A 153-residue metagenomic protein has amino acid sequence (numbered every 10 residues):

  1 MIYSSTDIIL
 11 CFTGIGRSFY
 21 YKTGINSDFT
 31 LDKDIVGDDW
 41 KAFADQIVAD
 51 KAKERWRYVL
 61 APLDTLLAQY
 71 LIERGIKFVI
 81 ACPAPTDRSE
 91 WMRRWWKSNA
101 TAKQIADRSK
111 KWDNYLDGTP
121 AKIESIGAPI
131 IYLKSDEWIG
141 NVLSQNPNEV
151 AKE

Functional and structural regions predicted by a protein language model:
M1-G24: Glycine-rich phosphate-binding P-loop
T6, K41-K53, Q69, E73 (+5 more regions): Polar/charged alpha-helical tracts
L10-T13, K33-V36, A61-D64, P83 (+1 more regions): Structural motif
G16-Y21, A68-Q69, R88-E90, I139-N141: Short catalytic/ligand-binding loop motif for oxyanion handling, primarily in non-cytosolic enzymes, centered on
G24-V79: Conserved nucleotide-sensing/catalytic segment adjacent to the nucleotide-binding pocket in NTP-handling enzymes
I35-K41, P85-E90, A121, L133-L143: A short acidic, often aromatic-flanked loop/helix-cap motif at beta-alpha or helix-coil junctions that lines enzyme
E73-E124: A glycine- and Lys/Arg-enriched "phosphate-lid" helix/loop adjacent to the NTP-binding pocket of small-molecule kinases
D117-E153: NTP-dependent small-molecule kinase module
